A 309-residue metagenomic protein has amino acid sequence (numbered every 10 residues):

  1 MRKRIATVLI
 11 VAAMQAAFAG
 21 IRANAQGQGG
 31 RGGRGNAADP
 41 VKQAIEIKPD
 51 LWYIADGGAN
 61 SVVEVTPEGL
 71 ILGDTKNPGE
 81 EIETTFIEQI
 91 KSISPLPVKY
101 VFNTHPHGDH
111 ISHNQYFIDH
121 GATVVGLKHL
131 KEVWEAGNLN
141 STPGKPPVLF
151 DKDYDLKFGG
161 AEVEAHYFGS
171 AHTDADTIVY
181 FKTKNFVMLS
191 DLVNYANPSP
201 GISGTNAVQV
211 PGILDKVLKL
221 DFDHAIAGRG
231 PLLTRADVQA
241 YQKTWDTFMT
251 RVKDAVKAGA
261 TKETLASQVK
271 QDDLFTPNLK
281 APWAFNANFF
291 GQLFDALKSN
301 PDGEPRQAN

Functional and structural regions predicted by a protein language model:
M1-R4: Positively charged n-region of N-terminal signal peptides that target proteins for export
A6-A12: Sec-dependent N-terminal signal peptides
A13-G33, D39, K219-D221, L232-N309: Accessory terminal helices/loops
K42-I90, T177-F181, F186-D191: Conserved beta-strand hairpin/beta-sheet module of binuclear metal-dependent hydrolase folds, prominently
E46, E88-K157: Active-site HxH/HxHxD metal-binding segment of metal-dependent hydrolases
D50, E64, D74, I90 (+9 more regions): Divalent metal-coordination and catalytic microenvironments
G58-S61, L70, N77-E81, H105-I111 (+9 more regions): Solvent-exposed loop/turn segments at secondary-structure junctions within structured extracellular/periplasmic domains
G69-G79, D155, E162-D254: Metallo-beta-lactamase
